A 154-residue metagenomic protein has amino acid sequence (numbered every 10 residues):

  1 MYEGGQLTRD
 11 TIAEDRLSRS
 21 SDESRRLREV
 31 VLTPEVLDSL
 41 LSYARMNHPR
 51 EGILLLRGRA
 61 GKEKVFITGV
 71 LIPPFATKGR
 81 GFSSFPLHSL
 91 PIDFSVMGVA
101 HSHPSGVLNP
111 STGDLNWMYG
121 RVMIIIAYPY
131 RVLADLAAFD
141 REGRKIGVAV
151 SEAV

Functional and structural regions predicted by a protein language model:
M1-V96, P104-V154: Conserved beta-strand-loop surface patch within small alpha/beta domains used for substrate/adaptor or ligand engagement
